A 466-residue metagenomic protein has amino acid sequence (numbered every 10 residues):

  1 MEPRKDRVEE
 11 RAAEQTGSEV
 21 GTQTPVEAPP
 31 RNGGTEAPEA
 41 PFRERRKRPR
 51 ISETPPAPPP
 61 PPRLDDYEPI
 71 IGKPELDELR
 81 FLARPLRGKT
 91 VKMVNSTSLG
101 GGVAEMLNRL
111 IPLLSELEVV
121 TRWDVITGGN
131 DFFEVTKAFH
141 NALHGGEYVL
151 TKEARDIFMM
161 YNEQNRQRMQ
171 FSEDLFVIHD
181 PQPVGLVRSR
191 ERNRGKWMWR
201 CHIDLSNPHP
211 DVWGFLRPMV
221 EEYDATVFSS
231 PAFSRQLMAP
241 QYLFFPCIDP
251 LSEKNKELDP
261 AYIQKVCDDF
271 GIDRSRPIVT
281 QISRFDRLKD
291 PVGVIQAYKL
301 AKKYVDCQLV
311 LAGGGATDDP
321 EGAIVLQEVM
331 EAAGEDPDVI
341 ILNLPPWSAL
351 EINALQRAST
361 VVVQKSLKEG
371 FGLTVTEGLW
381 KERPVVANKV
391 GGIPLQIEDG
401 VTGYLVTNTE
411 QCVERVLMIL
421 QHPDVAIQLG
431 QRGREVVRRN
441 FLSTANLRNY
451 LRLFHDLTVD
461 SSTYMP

Functional and structural regions predicted by a protein language model:
K92, D269-K289, I295, L309-V310: Conserved donor-binding/catalytic core segment of Leloir-type glycosyltransferases
G313, T317, E321-A354: Nucleotide-activated donor-binding/catalytic signature segment of Leloir-type glycosyltransferases, i.e., the conserved
N353, T376-W380, P394-L395, V401: Short alpha-helical segment that forms part of, or immediately flanks, the ligand-binding pocket in carbohydrate-active
T360, E382, K389: A short alpha->beta transition loop at the rim of the catalytic pocket in nucleotide-sugar-dependent
L367: Aromatic "clamp/platform" in nucleotide-sugar-dependent glycosyltransferases that forms part of the donor/acceptor
P384-A387, I397, L405: Short hydrophobic beta-strand element within catalytic cores of glycosyltransferases and related nucleotide-activated
D399-E410, M418-P423: Conserved acidic donor-binding segment of nucleotide-sugar-dependent glycosyltransferases
V425-N440, N446-R452, D456: A short, well-ordered alpha-helix in the C-terminal region of glycosyltransferases
